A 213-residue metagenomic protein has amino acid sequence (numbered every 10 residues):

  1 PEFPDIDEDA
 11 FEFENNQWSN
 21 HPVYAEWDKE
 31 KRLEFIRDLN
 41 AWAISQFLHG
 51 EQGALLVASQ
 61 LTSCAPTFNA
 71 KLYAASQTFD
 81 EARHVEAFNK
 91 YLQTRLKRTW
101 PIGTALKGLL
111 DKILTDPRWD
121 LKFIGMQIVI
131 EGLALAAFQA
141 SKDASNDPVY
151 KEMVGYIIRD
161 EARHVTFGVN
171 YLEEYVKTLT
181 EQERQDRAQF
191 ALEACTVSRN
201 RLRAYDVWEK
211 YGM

Functional and structural regions predicted by a protein language model:
P1-K71, T94-P101, A105, P117 (+2 more regions): Terminal targeting/low-complexity segments that flank the catalytic cores of oxidoreductases
S45-L48, Q52, A75-T78, A82 (+2 more regions): Short amphipathic alpha-helical segments with heptad-repeat character
G50-G53, V57, D80, I130 (+2 more regions): Residues within well-formed alpha-helices
L56-L61, A74-S76, L135-S141, M153-Y156 (+1 more regions): A structural feature that tracks compact, well-ordered secondary-structure segments with a strong bias toward
T67, L72-K97: Carboxylate/His-rich catalytic cores and anion/metal-binding grooves
R83, F88, A162-R163, G168 (+1 more regions): Outer-membrane beta-barrel domain signature
K90-V165, Q189-V197: Active-site-proximal alpha-helical scaffolds that flank and shape metal-associated catalytic sites
L172-T180: C-terminal helix-coil-helix/basic helical segment that borders enzyme active sites and/or dimer interfaces and provides
